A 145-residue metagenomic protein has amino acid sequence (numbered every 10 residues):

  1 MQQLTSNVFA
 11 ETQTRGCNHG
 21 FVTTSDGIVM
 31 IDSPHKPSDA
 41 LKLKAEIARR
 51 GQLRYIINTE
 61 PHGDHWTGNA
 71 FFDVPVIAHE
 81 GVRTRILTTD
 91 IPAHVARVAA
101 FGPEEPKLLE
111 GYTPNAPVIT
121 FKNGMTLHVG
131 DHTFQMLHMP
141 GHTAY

Functional and structural regions predicted by a protein language model:
Q2-A48: Conserved beta-strand hairpin/beta-sheet module of binuclear metal-dependent hydrolase folds, prominently
N7-V8, G27, G81, M125 (+1 more regions): Well-ordered beta-strand scaffold positions
G16-H19, F121-G124, A144-Y145: Short glycine-rich loop/turn motifs
V29-D32, I56-I57, M136: Short catalytic-loop micro-motif centered on adjacent basic/acidic residues
P37-V82: Active-site metal-binding motif and surrounding structural segment of the metallo-beta-lactamase
H62, P140, A144: Catalytic metal-binding/acid-base residues of hydrolase active sites
R85-L137: Metallo-beta-lactamase
